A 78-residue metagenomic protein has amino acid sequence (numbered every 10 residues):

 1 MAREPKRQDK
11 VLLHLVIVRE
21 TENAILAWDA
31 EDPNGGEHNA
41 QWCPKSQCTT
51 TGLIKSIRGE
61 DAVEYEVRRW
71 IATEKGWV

Functional and structural regions predicted by a protein language model:
M1-V78: Catalytic phosphate/metal-binding cores of nucleic-acid and nucleotide-processing enzymes, i.e., regions that mediate
